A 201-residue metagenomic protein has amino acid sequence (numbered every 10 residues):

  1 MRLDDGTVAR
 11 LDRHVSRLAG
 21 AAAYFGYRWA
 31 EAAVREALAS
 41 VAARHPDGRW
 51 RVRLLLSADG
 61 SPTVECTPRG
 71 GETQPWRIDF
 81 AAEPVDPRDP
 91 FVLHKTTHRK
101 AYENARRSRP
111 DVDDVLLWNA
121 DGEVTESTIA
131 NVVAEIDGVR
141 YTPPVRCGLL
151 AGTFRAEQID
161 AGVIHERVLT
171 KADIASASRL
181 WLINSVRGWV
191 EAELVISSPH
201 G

Functional and structural regions predicted by a protein language model:
M1-G201: Helix-start/capping segments and mature chain N-termini
